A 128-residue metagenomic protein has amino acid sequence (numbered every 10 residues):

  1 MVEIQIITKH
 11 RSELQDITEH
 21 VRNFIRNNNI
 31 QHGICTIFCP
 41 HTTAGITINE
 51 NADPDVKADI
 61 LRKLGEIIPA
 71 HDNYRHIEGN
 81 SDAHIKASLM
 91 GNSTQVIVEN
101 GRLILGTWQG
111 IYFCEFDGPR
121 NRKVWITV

Functional and structural regions predicted by a protein language model:
M1-V128: Active-site histidine-anchored catalytic micro-motif
